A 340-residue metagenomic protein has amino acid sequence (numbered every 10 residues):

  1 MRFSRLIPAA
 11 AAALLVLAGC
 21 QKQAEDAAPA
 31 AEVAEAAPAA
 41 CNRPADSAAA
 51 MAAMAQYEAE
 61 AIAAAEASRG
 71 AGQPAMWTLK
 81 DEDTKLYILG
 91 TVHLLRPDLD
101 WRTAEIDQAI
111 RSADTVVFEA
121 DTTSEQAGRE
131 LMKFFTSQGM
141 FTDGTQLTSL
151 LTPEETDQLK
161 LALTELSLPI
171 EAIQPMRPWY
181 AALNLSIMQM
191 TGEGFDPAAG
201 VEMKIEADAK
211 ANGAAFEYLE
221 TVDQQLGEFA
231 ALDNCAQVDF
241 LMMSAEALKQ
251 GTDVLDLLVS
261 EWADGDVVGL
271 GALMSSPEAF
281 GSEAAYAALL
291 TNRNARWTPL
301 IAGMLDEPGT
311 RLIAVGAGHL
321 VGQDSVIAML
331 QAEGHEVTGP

Functional and structural regions predicted by a protein language model:
M1-A10: Bacterial N-terminal signal peptides that target proteins for export
L6-I7, T103, N294-T298: Short, well-ordered alpha-helical scaffold segments within catalytic/effector domains
L17-G19: C-terminal motif of bacterial Sec signal peptides marking the signal peptidase cleavage site
Q23-A24, P29-R69, Q73-A285: Structured, acidic catalytic/metal-binding patches in enzyme active sites
E283-P340: A cross-kingdom marker for long, charged
